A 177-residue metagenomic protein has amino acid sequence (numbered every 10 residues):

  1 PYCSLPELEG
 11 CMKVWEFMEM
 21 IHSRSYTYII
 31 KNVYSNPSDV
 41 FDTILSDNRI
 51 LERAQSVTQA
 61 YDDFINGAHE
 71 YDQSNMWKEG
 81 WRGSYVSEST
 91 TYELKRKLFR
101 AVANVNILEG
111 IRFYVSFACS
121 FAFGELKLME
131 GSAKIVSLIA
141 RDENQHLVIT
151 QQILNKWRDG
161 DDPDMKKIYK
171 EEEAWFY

Functional and structural regions predicted by a protein language model:
P1-Y177: Non-heme di-metal
